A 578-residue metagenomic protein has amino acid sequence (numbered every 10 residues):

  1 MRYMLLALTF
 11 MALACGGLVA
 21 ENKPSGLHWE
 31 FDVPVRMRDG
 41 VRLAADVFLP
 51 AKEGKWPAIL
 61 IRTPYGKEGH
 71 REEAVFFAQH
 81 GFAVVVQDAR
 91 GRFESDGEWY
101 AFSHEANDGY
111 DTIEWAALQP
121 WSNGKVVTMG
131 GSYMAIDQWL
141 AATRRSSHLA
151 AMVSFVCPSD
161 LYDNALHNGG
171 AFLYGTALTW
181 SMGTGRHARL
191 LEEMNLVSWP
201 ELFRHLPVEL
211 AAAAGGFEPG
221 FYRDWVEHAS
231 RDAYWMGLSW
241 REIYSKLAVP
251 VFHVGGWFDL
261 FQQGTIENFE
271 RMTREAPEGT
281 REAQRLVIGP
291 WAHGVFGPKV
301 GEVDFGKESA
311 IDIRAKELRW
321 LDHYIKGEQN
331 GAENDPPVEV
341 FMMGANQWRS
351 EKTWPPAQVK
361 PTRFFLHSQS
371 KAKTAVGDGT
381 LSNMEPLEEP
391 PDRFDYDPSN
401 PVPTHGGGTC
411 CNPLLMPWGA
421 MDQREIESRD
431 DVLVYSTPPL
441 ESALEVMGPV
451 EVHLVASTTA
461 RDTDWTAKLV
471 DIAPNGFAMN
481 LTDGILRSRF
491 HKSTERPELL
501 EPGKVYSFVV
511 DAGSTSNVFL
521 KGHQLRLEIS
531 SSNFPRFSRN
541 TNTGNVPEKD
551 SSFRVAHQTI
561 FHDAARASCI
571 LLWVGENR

Functional and structural regions predicted by a protein language model:
E21-G54, S436-S442, V455, R496: N-terminal cap/lid segment of alpha/beta-hydrolase-fold proteins
K52-L118, A165-N168, G297-F305, E427-R429 (+7 more regions): Cap/lid segment of the alpha/beta-hydrolase catalytic domain
Q79, A142-K246: Accessory cap/linker subdomain of secreted extracellular hydrolases
P120-Y133: Alpha/beta-hydrolase fold nucleophile elbow
A135-S146, L454: Short glycine-enriched nucleophile-adjacent loop and the immediately C-terminal alpha-helix near the catalytic center
P200-V208, E302-R578: C-terminal, loop-rich substrate-recognition/catalytic regions characterized by aromatic stacking residues
L247, H253-G255: Short beta-strand/loop motif that positions the catalytic acidic residue of the alpha/beta-hydrolase fold
Q263-Q284: Active-site-adjacent alpha-helix of alpha/beta-hydrolase-fold enzymes
